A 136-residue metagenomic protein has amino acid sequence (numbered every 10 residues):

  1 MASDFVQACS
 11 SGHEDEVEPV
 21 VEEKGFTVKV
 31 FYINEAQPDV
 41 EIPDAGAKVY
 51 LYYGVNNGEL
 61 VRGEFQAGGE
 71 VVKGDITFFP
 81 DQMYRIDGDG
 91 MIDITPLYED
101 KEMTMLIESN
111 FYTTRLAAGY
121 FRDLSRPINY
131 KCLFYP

Functional and structural regions predicted by a protein language model:
A2-V30: Bacterial Sec-dependent N-terminal signal peptides
E16-P19, A118-P136: Extracellular beta-sheet/turn segments enriched in Thr/Pro/Gly and aliphatic residues
F31-E35, I86: Hydrophobic alpha-helical segments, especially N-terminal targeting/anchoring helices
E35-T77, E99-D100: Short, ordered, surface-exposed loop/turn motifs in non-cytosolic proteins
G58-G63, T77-Q82, T113-G119: Surface-exposed loop/edge segments in extracytoplasmic proteins
I76-F78, D87-T104: Short Pro-Gly-centered beta-turn/loop motif in secreted/extracellular proteins
Q82-Y84, I92, I128-K131: Short strand-edge motifs at loop-to-beta-strand transitions and within beta-strands of extracellular beta-rich domains
K101-S125: A short, solvent-exposed loop/turn motif at the edges and junctions of modular extracellular/periplasmic domains
